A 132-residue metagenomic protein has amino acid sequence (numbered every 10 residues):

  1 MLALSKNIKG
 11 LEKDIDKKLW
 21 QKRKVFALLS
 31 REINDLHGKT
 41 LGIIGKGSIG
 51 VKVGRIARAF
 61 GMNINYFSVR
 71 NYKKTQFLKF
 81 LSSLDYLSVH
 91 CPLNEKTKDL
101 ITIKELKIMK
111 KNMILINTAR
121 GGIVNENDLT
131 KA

Functional and structural regions predicted by a protein language model:
M1-T40: Phosphate-binding beta-alpha-beta segment of Rossmann-like dinucleotide-binding domains, i.e., the NAD(P)
A3, N63, I114: Residue-level detector of anion-binding/catalytic polar loops
I33-H37, R58, K107-I108: Short, flexible hinge/linker loops that cap or flank conserved catalytic cores
K39-G42, N63: Residues that mark the start of a beta-strand
K46-G47: Glycine-rich Rossmann-fold phosphate-binding loop(s) that bind the pyrophosphate of adenine dinucleotide cofactors
G50-V51: N-terminal Rossmann-fold NAD(P) dinucleotide-binding loop
I56-K74: NAD(P)-binding Rossmann-fold cofactor-contacting core
R70-A132: Rossmann-like adenosine-cofactor binding region
